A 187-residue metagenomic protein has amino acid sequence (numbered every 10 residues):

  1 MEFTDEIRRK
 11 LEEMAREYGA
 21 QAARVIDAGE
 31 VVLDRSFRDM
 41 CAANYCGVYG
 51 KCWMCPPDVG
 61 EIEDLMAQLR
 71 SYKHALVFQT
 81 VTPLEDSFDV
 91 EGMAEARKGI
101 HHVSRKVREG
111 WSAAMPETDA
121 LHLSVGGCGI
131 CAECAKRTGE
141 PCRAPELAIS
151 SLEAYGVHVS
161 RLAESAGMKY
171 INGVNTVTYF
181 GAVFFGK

Functional and structural regions predicted by a protein language model:
M1-K187: Auxiliary alpha/beta "docking" domains used to position bulky ligands
